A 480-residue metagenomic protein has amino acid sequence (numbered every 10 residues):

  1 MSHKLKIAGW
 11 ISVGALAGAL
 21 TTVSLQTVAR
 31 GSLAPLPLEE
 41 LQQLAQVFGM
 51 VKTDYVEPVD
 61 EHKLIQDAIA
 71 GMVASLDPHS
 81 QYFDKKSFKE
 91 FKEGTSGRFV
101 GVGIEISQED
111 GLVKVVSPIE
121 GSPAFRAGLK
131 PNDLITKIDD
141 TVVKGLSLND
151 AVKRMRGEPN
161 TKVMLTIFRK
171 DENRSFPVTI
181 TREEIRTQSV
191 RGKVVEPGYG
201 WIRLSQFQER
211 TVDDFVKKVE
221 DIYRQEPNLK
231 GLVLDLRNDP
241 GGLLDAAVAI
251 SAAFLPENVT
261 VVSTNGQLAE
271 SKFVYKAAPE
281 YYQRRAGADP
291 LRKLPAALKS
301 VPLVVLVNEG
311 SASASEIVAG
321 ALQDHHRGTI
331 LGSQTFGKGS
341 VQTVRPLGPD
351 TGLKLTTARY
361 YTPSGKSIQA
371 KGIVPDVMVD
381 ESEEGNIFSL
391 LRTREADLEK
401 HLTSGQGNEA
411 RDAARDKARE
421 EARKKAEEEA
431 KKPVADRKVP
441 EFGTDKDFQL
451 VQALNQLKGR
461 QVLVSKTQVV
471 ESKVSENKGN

Functional and structural regions predicted by a protein language model:
M1-L232, N238-P240, D245, A253-P256 (+1 more regions): Flexible, low-complexity junctional segments that flank or bridge functional domains
K4-A15, A19-Q26, R191-N480: C-terminal "post-core" interaction segments
